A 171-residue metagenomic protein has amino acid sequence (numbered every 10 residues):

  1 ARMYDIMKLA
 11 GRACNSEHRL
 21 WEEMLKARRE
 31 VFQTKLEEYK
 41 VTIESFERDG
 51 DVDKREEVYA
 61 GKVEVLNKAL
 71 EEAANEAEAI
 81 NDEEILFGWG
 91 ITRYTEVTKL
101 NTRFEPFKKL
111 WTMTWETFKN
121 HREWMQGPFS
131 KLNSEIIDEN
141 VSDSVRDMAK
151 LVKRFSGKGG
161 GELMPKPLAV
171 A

Functional and structural regions predicted by a protein language model:
A1-A171: Extended alpha-helical scaffold segments
